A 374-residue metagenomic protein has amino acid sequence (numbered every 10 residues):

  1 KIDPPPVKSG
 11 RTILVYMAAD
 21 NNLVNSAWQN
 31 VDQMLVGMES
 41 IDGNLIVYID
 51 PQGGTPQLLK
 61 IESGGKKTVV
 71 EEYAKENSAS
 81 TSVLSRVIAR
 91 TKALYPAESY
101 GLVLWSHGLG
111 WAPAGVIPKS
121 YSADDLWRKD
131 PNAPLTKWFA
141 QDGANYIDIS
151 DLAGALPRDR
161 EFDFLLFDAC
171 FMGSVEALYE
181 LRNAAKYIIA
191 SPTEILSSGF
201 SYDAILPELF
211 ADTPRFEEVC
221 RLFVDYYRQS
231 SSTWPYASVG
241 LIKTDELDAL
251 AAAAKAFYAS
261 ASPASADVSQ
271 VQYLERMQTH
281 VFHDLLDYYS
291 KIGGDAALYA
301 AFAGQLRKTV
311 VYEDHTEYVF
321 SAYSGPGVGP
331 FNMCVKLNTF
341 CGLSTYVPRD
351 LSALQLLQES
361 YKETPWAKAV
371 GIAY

Functional and structural regions predicted by a protein language model:
K1-E98: N-terminal extension/subdomain marker
P6, P118, D125-Y374: Terminal, contiguous helix-loop blocks that mediate binding/assembly
T12-M17, N44-I49, Y100-L104, D163-F167 (+2 more regions): Structural recognition of the beta-strand scaffold that forms the well-ordered cores of secreted hydrolase catalytic
D20-L23, S106-A112, C170-S174: Gly/Ser/Thr-rich loops at beta-strand to alpha-helix junctions that form or flank small-molecule/cofactor-binding
S26-A27, Q57-L58, A112-I117, A177-L178 (+1 more regions): Short, solvent-exposed loop/turn and secondary-structure capping segments
Y48-E72, S99, V103-G143: Surface-exposed loop and adjacent secondary-structure segments within mature catalytic domains
I88, K92, P96-L104, G110 (+1 more regions): Hydrophobic, aliphatic-enriched repeat segments that assemble into extended interaction scaffolds in large eukaryotic
